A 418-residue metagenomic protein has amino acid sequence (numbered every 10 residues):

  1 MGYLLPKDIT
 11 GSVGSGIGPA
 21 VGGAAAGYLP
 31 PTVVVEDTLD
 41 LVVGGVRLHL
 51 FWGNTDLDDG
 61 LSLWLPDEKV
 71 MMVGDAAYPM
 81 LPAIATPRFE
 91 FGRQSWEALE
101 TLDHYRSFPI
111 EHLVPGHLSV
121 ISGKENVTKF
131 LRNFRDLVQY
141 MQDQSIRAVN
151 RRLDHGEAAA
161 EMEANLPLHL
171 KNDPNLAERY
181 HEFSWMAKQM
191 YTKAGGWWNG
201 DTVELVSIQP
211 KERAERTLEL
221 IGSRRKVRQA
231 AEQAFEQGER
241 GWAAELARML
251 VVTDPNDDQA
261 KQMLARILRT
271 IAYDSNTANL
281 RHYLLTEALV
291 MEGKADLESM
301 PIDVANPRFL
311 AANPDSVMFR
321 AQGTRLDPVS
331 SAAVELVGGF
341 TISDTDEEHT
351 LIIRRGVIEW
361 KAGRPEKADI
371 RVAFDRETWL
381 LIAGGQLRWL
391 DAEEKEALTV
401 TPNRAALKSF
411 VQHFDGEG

Functional and structural regions predicted by a protein language model:
G2-V21, F108-E111, V120-A312: Accessory terminal helices/loops
L4, I9-G11, G18-A25, P31 (+1 more regions): Gly/Pro-rich turn-and-neighbor structural signature
A25-A26, G363: Short, conserved catalytic or adaptor-binding loops enriched in Gly and charged residues
L29, T38-V42, R47-R151: Metallo-beta-lactamase
T32-V34, L113, R371: Conserved beta-strand scaffold positions in the cores of enzyme catalytic domains, especially in NTP/NDP-utilizing
T32-V34, V42-V43, G53-D58, S330-V334 (+1 more regions): A short catalytic or substrate-binding loop motif that flags glycine-/basic-rich loops and adjacent residues that bind
E97-T101, L246, T378: Well-ordered alpha-helical segments embedded in enzymatic catalytic cores
A160, A230, E239-E245, V252 (+2 more regions): Feature captures hydrophobic
